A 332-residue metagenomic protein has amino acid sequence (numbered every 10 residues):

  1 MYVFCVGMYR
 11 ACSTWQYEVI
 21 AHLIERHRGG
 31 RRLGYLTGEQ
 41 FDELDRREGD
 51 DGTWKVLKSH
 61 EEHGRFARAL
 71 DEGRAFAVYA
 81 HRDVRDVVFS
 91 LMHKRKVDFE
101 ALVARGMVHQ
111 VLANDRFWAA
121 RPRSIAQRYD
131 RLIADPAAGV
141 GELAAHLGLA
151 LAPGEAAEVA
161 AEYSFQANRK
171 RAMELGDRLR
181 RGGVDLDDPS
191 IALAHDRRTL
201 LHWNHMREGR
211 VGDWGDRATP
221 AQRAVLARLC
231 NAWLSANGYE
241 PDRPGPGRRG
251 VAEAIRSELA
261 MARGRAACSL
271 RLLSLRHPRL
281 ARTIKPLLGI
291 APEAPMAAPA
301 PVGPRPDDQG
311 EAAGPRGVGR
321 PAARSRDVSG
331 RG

Functional and structural regions predicted by a protein language model:
M1-Q127, G209, R217-A218, A224-D242 (+2 more regions): PAPS-dependent sulfotransferase catalytic domain
M1-Y2, P153-G332: PAPS-dependent sulfotransferases, especially Golgi type II membrane carbohydrate sulfotransferases
F89-E158, N168-L186, D196: PAPS-dependent sulfotransferase catalytic domain
